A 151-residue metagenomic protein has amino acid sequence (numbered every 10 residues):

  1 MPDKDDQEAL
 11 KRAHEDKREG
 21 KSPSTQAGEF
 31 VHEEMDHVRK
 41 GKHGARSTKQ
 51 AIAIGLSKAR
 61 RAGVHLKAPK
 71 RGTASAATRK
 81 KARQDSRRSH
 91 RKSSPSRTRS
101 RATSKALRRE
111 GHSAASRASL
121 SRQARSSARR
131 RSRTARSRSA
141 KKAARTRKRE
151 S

Functional and structural regions predicted by a protein language model:
M1-S151: A charge-rich, low-complexity, intrinsically flexible signal that marks solvent-exposed coils, linkers, repeats
